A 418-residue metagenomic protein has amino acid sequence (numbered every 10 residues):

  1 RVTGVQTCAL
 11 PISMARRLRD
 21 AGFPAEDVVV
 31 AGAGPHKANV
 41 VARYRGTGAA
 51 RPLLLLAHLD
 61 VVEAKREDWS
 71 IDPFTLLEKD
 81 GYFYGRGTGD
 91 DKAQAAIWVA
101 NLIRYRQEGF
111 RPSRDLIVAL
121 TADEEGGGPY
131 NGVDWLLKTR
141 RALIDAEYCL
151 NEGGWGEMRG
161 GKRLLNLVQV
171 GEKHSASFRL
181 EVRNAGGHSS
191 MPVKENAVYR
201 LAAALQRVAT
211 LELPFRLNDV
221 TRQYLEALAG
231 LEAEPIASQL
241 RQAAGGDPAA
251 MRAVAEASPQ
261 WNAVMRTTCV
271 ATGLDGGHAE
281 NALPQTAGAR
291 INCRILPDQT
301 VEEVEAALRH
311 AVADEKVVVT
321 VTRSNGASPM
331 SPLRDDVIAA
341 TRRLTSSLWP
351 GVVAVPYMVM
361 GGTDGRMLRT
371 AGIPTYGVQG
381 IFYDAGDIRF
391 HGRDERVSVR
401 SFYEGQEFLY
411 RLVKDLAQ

Functional and structural regions predicted by a protein language model:
R1-T7: Positively charged, low-complexity/disordered segments
T7-R86, Q107-R114, I291: Acidic/His- and Gly-rich active-site-bordering loop/insert found across diverse amide/peptide-bond hydrolases
G32, G48-A50, E157-R159, R216-T286 (+4 more regions): An extended, acidic, His-containing surface patch that forms the Zn2+-binding/catalytic region of metallohydrolases
K37, A50, I71, S113 (+5 more regions): Short, solvent-exposed loop/turn segments at the edges of secondary structure
L59-D60, V208-L213, R309-V317: A common structural junction motif
Y82-F83, G89-L167: Acidic/histidine-rich catalytic neighborhood of metal-dependent amide-processing enzymes
V133-K138, A185, S190-F215: A short core secondary-structure module
G153-W155, L164-S177, V378-D387: Flexible glycine/proline-rich, aromatic-decorated loop/lid segments
